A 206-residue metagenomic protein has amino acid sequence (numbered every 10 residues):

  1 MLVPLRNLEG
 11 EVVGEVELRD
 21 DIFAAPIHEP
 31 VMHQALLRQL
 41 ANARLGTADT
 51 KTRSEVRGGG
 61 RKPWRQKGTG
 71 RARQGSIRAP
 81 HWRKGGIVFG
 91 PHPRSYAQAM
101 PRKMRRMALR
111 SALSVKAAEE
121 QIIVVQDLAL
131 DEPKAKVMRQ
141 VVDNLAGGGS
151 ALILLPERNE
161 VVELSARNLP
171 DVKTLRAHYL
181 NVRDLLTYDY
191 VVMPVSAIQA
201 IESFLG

Functional and structural regions predicted by a protein language model:
M1-L45, G90-G206: Extended polybasic, low-complexity segments that bind anionic RNA or targeting/receptor surfaces
G46-T50: A short, aromatic/hydrophobic, helix- or strand-capping loop or linear motif that either lines the entrance/gate
K51-F89: Glycine/serine-rich anion-binding loops at beta->alpha junctions that coordinate negatively charged ligand groups
